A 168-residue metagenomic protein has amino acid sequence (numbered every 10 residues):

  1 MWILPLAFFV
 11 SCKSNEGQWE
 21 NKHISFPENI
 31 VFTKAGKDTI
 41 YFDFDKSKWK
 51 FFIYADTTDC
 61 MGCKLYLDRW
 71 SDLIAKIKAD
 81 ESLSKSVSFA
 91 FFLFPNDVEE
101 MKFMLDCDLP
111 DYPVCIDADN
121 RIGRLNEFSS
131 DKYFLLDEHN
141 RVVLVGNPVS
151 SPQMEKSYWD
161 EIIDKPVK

Functional and structural regions predicted by a protein language model:
M1-S11: Sec-dependent bacterial lipoprotein signal peptides
C12-E16: Bacterial signal peptide processing site
E20-T39: Post-signal peptide N-terminal segment of mature Sec-exported envelope proteins
Y41-L65, W70: Short active-site neighborhood of thiol/selenol oxidoreductases, capturing the structured segment around
T57-G62, D97, V149-S151: Short acidic, S/G/P-rich loop/turn micro-motifs used as interaction or catalytic elements
L65-D106: Structural microenvironment flanking redox-active thiols in thiol-disulfide oxidoreductases
M101-K132: Short, internal strand/loop/helix patches that form the active-site neighborhood or redox-interaction surface
L135-E138, V142-K168: Thiol-/selenol-based redox modules, centered on thioredoxin-like and closely related oxidoreductase domains
